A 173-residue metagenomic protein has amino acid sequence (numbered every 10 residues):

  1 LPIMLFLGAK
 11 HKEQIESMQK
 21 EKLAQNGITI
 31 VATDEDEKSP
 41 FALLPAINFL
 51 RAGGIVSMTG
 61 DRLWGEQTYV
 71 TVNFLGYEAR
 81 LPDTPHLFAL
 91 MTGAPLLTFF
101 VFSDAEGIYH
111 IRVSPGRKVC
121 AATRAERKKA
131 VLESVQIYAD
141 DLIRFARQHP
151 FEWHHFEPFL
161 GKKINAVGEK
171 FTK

Functional and structural regions predicted by a protein language model:
L1-D36, A52, L63-N73: Catalytic core of membrane glycerolipid acyltransferases/transacylases, capturing the structured, soluble-facing
Q25-N26, S39-K173: Non-catalytic C-terminal accessory region of glycerolipid acyltransferases and related lyso-lipid remodeling enzymes
